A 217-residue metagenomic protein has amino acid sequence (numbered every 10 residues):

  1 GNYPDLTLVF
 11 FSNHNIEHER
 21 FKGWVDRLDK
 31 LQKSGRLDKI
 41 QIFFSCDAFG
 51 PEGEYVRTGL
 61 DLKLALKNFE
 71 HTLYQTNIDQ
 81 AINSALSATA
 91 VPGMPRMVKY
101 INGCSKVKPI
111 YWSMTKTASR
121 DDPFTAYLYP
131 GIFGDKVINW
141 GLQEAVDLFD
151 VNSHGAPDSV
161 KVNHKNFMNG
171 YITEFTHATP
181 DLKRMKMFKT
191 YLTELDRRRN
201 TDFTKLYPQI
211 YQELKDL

Functional and structural regions predicted by a protein language model:
G1-W24, D29-L66, D79-A88, K108-D122: Core AdoMet radical
N2, L31-K39, N68-Q80, C104 (+1 more regions): A structural motif corresponding to the C-terminal end of an alpha-helix and its immediate exit/capping segment
H18, G53, T72, N83 (+4 more regions): Intrinsically disordered, low-complexity regions
L66-F69, V98: Short, well-ordered alpha-helical packing segments
A88-S105: Catalytic cores of alpha/beta
R120-N152: PAPS-dependent sulfotransferase catalytic core
Q143, L148-L217: Radical SAM enzyme core and accessory elements
